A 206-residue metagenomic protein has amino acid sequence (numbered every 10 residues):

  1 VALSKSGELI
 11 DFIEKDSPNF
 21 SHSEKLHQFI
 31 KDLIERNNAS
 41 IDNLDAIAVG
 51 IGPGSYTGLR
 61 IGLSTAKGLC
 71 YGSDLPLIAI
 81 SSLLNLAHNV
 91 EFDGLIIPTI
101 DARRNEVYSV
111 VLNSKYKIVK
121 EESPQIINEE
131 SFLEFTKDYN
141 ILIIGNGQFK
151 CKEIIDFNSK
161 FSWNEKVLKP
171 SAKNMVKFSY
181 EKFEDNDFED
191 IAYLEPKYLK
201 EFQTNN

Functional and structural regions predicted by a protein language model:
V1-I51, K169: N-terminal beta-alpha supersecondary unit
A2-S4, Y108-L112, K197: Conserved hydrophobic/aromatic positions in well-ordered beta-strands
E8, P18, P76-K169, T204: Surface "functional belts" at beta-alpha junctions
S17-K25, Y56, R60, S64 (+2 more regions): Residues at secondary-structure transition points
N37-D42, F135-Y139, F183-E184, F188: Glycine-rich phosphate-binding loop signature in dinucleotide/nucleotide-binding domains
A46-L77, S82: DPxDG-like acidic metal-binding loop motif
W163-N206: Acyltransferase
